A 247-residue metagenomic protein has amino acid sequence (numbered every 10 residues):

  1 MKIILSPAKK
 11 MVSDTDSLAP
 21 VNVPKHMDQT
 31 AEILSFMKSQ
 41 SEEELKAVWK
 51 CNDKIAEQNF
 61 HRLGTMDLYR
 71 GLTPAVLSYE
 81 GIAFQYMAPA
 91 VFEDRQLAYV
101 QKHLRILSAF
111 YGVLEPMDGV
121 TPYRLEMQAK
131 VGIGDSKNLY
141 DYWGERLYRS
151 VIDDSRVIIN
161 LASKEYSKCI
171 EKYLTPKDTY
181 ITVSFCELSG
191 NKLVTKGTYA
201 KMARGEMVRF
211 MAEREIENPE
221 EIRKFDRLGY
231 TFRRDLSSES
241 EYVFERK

Functional and structural regions predicted by a protein language model:
K2-S6, V157-N160: Short hydrophobic beta-strand segments
I4-V91: Active-site helix-to-loop segments that bind/position phosphate- or nucleotide-bearing substrates and donors across
P89-S238, V243-K247: Internal, well-folded beta-alpha domain core
